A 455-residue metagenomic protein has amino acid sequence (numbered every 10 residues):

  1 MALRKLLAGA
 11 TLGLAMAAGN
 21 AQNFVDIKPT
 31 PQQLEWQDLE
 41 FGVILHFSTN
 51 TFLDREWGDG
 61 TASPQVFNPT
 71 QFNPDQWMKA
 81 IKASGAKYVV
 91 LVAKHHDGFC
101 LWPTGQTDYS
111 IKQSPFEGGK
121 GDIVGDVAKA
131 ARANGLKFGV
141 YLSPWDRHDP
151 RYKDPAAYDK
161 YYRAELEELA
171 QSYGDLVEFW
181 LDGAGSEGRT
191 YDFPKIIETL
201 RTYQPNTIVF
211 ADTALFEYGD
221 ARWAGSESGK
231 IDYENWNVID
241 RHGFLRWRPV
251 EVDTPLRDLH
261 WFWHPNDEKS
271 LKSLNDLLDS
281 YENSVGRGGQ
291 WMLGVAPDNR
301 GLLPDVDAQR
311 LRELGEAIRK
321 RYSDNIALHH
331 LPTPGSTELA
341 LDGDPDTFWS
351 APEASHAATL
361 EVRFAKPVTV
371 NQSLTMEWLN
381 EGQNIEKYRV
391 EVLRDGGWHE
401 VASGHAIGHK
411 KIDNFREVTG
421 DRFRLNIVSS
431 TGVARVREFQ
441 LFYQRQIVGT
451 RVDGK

Functional and structural regions predicted by a protein language model:
M1-A10: Bacterial N-terminal signal peptides that target proteins for export
T11-N20: Hydrophobic h-region of N-terminal signal peptides that target proteins for export in Gram-negative bacteria
A21-H356, E361-R363, P367-M376, N380-N384 (+8 more regions): Mature catalytic domains of secreted/periplasmic carbohydrate-active enzymes
G420-R422: Extracellular Ig-like/FN3 beta-sandwich strand-entry sites
L441-F442: Short beta-strand edge segments in extracellular beta-sheet folds
